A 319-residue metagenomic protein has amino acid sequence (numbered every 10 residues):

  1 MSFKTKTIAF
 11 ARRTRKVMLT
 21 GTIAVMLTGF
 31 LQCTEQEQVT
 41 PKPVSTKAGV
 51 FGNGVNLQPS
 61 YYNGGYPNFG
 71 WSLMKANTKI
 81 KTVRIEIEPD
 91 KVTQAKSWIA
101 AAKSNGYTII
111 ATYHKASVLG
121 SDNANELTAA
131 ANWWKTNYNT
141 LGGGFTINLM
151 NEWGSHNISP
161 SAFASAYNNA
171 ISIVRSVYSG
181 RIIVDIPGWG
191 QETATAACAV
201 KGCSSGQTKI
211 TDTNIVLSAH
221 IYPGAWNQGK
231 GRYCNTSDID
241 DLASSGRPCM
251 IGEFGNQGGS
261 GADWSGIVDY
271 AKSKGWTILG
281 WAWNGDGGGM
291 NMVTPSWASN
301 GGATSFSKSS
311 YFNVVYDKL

Functional and structural regions predicted by a protein language model:
S2, R12, T28-Q32: Glycine-centered signal
F3-T20: Bacterial N-terminal signal peptides that target proteins for export
L19-L27: Hydrophobic alpha-helical targeting segments used for export or membrane insertion
M26-A48: Bacterial Sec-dependent N-terminal signal peptides
P41-I85: N-terminal pre-catalytic segment of deacetylase/amide-hydrolase enzymes
G52-P59, G64, S72, N125-G144 (+2 more regions): Extracellular glycoside hydrolase catalytic/binding regions
P67-I80, I87-H114, L119-L149, S161-R175: An active-site-proximal structural segment forming one wall of the substrate-binding cleft that immediately precedes
